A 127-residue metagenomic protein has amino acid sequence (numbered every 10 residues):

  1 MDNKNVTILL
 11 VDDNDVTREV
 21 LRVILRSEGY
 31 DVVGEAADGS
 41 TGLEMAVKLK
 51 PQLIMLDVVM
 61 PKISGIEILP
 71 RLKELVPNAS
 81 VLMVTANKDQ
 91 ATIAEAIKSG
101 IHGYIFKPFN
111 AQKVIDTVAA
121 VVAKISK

Functional and structural regions predicted by a protein language model:
D15-G34: Two-component/phosphorelay signaling modules centered on CheY-like receiver
D38-T41, S64-E67: Acidic catalytic/metal-coordinating carboxylates
L49-M55: Active-site beta3 strand of CheY-like receiver
P61: The feature encodes the CheY-like receiver
I66-N78: Short amphipathic alpha-helix used as the core "switch/output" element in two-component signaling
A91, F109-A119: C-terminal output helix
